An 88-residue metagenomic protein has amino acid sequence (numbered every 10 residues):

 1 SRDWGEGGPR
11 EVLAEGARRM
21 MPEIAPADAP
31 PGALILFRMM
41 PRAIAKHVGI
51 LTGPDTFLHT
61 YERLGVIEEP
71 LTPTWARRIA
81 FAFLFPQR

Functional and structural regions predicted by a protein language model:
R2-E68, T72, P86-R88: ...with weaker cross-activation on analogous glycine-rich loops/strands in unrelated enzymes
W75-I79: Extended, aromatic/histidine-rich regions of cofactor-dependent oxidoreductases associated with respiratory
